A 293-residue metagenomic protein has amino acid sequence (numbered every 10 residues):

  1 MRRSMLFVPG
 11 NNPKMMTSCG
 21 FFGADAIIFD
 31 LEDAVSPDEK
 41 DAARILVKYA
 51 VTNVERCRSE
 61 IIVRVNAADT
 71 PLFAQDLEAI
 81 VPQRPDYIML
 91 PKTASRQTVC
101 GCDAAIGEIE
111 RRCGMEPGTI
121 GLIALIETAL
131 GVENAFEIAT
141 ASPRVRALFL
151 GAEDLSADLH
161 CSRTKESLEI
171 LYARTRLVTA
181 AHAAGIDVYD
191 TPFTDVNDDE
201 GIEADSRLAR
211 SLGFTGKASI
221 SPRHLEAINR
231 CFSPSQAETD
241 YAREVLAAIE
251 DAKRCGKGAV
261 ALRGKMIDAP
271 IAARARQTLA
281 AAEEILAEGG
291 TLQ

Functional and structural regions predicted by a protein language model:
M1-Q293: Expand to "…catalyze enediolate/carbanion chemistry for C-C bond making/breaking, isomerization, decarboxylation
